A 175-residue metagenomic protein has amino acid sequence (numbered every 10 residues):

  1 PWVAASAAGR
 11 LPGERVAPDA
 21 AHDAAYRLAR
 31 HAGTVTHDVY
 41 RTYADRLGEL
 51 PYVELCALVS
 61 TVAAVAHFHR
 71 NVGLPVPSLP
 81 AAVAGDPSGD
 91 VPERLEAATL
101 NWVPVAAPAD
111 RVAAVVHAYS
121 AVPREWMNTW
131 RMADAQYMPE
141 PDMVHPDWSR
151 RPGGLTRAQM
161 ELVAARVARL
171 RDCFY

Functional and structural regions predicted by a protein language model:
P1-Y175: Hydrophobic alpha-helical segments
